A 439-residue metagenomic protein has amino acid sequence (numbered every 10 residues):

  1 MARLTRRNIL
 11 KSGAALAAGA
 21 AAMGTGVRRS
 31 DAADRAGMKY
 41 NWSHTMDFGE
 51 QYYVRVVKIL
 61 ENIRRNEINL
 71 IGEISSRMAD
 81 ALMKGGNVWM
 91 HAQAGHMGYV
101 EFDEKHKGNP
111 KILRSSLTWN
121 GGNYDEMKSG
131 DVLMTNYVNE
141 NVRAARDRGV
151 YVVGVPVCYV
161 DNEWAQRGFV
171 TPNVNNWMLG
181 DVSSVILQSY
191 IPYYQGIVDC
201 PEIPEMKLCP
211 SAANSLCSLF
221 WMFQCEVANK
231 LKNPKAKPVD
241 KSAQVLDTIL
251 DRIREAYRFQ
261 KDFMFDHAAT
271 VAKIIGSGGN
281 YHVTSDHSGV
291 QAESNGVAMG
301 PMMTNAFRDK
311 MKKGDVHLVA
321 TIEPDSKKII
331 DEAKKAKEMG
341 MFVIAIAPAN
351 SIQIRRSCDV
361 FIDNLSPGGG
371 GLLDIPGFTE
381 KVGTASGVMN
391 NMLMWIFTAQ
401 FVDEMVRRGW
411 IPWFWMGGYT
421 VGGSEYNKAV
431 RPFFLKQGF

Functional and structural regions predicted by a protein language model:
A2, N8-R29: N-terminal export signals
L4, L10, R35-W42, N233-K235 (+1 more regions): N-terminal charge/polar-biased segments
G24-T45: C-terminal segment of N-terminal export signals and the immediately downstream linker at the start of the mature
S43-I59, P238-R252: Helix-enriched interaction subdomains in cytosolic or periplasmic regions, typified by TIR/SEFIR signaling/NADase cores
L60-L70, L133-E140, I253-F263, H317-K327: Short, glycine-rich nucleotide/cofactor-binding loops
N66-A81, F259-I274: A short, well-structured juxtamembrane/interface segment
M83-G86, A92-N229, G279-N280, S285-V406: Glycine-rich phosphate-binding loops that contact phosphosugars or nucleotide phosphates
Q195-K207, L231-A243, D247-R252, G370 (+1 more regions): Internal, active-site/partner-interface "lid" segment
